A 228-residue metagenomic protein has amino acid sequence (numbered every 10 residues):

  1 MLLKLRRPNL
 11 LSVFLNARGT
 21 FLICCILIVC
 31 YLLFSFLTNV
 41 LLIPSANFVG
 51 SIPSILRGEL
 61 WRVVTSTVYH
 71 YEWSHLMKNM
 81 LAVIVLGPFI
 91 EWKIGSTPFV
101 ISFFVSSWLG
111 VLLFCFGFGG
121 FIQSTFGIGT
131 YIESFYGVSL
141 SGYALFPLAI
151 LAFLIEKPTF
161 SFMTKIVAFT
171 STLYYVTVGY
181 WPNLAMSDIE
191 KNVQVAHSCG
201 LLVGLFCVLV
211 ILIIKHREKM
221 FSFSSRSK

Functional and structural regions predicted by a protein language model:
L2-K228: A detector for small-residue-rich transmembrane helices and their helix-helix packing motifs
